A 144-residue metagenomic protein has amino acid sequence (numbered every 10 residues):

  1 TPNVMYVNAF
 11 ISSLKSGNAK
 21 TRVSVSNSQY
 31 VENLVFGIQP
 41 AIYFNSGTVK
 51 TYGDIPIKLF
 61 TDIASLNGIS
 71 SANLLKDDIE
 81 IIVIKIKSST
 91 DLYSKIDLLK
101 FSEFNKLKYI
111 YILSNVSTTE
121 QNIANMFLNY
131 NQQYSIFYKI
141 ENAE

Functional and structural regions predicted by a protein language model:
T1-P2, L34-G37, S70-L75, I110 (+2 more regions): A broad, low-amplitude sensor of folded, mature protein cores
T1-S12: Bacterial Sec-dependent N-terminal signal peptides
A9, N33, N125-N129: Charged/polar, solvent-exposed surface patches and flexible loops
F10-I96: Surface-exposed acidic loop/strand-edge motifs in secreted or periplasmic proteins that form small linear binding
E80-E144: Extracytoplasmic electrostatic interaction patches
